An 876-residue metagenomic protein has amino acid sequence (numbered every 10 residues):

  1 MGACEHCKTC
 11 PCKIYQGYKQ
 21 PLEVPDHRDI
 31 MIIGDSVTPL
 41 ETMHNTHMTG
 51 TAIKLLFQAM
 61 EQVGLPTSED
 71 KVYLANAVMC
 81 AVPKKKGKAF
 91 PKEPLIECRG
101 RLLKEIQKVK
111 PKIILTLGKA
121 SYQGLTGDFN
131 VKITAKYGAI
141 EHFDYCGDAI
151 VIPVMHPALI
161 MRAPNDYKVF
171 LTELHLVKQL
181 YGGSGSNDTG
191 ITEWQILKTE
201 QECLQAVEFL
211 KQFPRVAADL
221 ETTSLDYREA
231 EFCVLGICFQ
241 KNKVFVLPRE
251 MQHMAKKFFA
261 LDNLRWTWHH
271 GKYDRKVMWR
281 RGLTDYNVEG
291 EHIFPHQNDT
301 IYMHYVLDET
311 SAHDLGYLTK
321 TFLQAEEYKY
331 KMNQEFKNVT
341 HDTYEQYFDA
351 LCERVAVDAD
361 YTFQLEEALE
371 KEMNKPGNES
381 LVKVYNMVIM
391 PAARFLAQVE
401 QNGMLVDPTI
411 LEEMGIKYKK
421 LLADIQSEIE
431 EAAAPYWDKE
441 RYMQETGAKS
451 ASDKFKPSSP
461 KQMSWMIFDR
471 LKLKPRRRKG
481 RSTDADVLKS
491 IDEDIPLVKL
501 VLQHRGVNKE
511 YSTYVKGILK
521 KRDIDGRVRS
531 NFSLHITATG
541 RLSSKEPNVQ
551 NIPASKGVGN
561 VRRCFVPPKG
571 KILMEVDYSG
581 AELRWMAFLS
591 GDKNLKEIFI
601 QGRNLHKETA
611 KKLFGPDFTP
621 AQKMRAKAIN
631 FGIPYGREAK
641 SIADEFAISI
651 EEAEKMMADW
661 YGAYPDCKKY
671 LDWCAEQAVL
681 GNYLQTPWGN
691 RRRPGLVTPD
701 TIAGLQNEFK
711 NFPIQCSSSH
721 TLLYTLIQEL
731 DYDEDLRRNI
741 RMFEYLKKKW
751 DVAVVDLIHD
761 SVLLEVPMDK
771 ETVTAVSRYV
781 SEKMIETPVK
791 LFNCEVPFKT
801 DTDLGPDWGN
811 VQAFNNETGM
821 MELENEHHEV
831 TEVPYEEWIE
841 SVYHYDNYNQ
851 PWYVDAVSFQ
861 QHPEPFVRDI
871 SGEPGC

Functional and structural regions predicted by a protein language model:
M1-S184: A polyanion-binding, active-site-adjacent surface
K112-G118, A217, N263-D274, E575: Acidic beta-strand-to-loop metal/phosphate-binding motif
M155, D285-D308, D314-G316, G602-K607: Conserved beta-strand -> loop -> alpha-helix junction used to position metal-binding or nucleic-acid-contacting
Q179, G183-L247, T284-P295, T310 (+13 more regions): Conserved "right-hand" nucleotidyltransferase catalytic core of DNA-directed polymerases
Y227-R249, E575, E582-D617, G695-P699: Metal-dependent catalytic core segments for phosphate chemistry
C238-T267, M404: Nucleic-acid-processing active sites and adjacent nucleic-acid-binding tracks, predominantly divalent metal-dependent
Y344, R394-Q401, L422, S450 (+9 more regions): Conserved catalytic core of nucleic-acid polymerases
K420, D424-S427, E431, P435 (+4 more regions): C-terminal polymerase-core module
